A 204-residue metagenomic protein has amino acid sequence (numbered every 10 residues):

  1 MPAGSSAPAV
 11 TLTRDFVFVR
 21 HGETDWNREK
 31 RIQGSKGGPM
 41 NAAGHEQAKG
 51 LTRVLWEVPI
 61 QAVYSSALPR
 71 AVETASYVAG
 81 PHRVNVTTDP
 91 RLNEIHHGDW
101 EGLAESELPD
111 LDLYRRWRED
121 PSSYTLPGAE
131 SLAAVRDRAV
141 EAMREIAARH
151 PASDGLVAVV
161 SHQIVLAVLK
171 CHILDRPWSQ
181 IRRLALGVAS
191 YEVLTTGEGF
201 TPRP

Functional and structural regions predicted by a protein language model:
P2-S5, V10-T11, G50-L113: Phosphate-coordination/substrate-recognition cap region in phosphate-metabolizing enzymes
T11, W56-P59, I146-G155: Glycine-rich phosphate-binding loop signature in dinucleotide/nucleotide-binding domains
F16, S153-Q163: Generic beta-sheet signal
V17, E23-T74, T125-V140: Loop-to-helix element that buttresses phosphate recognition and phosphoryl-transfer chemistry
T24, V165-L166: Short active-site segment of divalent metal-dependent hydrolases/proteases that encodes the spacing between
S106-R116, G199-P204: A polyampholytic, Gly/Pro-enriched intrinsically disordered region
L174-P202: Domain-level recognition of soluble alpha/beta enzyme cores, biased toward histidine phosphatases/phosphomutases
